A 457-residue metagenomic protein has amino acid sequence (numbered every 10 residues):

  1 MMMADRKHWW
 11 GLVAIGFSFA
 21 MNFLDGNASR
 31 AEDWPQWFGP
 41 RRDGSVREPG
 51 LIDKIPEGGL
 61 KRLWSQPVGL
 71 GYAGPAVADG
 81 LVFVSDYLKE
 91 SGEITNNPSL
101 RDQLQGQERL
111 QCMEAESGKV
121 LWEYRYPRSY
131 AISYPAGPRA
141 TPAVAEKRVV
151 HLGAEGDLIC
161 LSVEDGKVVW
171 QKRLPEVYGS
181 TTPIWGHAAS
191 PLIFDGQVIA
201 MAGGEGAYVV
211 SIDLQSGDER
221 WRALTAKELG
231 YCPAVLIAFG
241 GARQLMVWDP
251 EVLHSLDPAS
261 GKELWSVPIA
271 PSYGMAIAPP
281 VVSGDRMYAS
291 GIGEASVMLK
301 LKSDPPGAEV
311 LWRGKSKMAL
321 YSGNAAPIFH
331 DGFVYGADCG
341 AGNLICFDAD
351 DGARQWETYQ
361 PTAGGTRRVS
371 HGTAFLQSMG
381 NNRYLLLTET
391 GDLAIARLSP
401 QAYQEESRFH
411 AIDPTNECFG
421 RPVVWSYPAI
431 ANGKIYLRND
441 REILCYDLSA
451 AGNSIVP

Functional and structural regions predicted by a protein language model:
M1-W9: N-terminal secretory signal peptides that target proteins for export/translocation
M2, N22, S29-R30: Exposed, low-complexity/repetitive linear segments and helix-based recognition motifs, biased toward charged/polar
G11-D25: Bacterial N-terminal signal peptides
G26-P457: Noncatalytic, solvent-exposed loop/strand surfaces of beta-propeller-type extracellular/periplasmic domains
